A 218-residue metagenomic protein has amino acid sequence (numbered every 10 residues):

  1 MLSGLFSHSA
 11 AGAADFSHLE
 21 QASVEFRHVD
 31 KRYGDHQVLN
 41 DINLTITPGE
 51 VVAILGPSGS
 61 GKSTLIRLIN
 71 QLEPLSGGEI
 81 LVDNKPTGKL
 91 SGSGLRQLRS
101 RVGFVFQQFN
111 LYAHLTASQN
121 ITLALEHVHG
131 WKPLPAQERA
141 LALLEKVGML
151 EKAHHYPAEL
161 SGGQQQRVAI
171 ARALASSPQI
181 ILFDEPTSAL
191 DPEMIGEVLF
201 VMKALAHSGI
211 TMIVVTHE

Functional and structural regions predicted by a protein language model:
M1-D30: ABC-family P-loop ATPase nucleotide-binding domain
L19-R27, K31-E218: ABC family nucleotide-binding domain
